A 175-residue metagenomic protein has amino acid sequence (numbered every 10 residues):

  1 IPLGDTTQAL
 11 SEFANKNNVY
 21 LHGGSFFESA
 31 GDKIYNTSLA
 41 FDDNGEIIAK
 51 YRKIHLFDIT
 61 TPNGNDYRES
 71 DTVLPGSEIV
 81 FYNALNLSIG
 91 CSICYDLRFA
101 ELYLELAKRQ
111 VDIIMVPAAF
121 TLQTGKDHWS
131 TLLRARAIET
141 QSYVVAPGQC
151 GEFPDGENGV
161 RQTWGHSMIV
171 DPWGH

Functional and structural regions predicted by a protein language model:
P2, Q8, E12, S29-R109 (+1 more regions): Active-site catalytic loop in hydrolytic enzyme cores
P2-H22, L97-H175: CN hydrolase (nitrilase-like) catalytic-core segments centered on the catalytic cysteine and neighboring Lys/Glu
G23-E28: Short beta-strand-to-loop element that shapes/binds the nucleotide-sugar donor at the catalytic cleft/hinge
